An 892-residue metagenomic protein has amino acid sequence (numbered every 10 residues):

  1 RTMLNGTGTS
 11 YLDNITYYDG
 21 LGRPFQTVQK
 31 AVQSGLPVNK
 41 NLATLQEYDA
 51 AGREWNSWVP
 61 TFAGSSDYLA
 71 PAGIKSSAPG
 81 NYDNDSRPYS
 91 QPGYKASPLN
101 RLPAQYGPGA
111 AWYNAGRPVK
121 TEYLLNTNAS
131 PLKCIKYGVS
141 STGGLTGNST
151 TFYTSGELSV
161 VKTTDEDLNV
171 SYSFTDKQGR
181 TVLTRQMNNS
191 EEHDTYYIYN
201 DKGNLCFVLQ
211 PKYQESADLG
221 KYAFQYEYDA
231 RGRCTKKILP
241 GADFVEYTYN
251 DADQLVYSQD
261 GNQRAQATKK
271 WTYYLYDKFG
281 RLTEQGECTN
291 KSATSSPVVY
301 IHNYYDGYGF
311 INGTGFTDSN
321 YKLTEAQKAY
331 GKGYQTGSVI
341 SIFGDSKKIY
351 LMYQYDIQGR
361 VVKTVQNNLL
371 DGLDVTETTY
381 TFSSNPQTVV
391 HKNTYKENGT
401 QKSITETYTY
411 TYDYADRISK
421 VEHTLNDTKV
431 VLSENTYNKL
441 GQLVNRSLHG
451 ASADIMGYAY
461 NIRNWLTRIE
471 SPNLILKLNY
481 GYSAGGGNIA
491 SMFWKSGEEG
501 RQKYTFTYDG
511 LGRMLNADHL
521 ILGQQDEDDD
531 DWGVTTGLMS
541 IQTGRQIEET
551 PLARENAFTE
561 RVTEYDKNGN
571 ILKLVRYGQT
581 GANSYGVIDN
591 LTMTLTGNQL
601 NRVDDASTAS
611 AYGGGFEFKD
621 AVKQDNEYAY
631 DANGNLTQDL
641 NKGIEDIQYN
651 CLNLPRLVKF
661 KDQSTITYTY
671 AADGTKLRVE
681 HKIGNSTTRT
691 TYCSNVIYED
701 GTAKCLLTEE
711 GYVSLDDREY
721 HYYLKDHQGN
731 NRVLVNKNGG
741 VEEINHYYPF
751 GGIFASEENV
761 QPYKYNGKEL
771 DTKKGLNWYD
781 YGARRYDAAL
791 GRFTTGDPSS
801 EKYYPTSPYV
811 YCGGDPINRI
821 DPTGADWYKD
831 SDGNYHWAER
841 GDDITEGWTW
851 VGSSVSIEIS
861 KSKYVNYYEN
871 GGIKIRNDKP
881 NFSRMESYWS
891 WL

Functional and structural regions predicted by a protein language model:
R1-G6, Q26-Q33, N56-A63, P92 (+35 more regions): Beta-turn initiation residues at beta-strand->coil junctions
T7-G8, L36-L45, S57-A96, Y222-Y276 (+6 more regions): Aromatic/His-enriched, Gly/Pro-containing loop or helix-boundary segments that lie immediately adjacent to catalytic
S10-L12, K40-L42, P88-S90, E157 (+20 more regions): Short, small/polar residue-rich loop motifs at catalytic or cofactor-binding pockets
T16, Q46, P92-Y94, T121 (+26 more regions): A residue-level detector for well-ordered beta-strand positions
R23, R53, L99-R101, R180 (+18 more regions): Generic structural signal for coil-to-beta-strand starts
A129-T175, T294-D356, L476-G485, A490-W494 (+2 more regions): Extended repeat-based solenoid scaffolds, especially LRR ectodomains and other repeat-derived architectures
F207-L209, Y213, Y226, F382 (+6 more regions): A motif-centric feature for acidic-aromatic and gly/ser/thr-rich catalytic loops and repeats
N738-I753, K774, G782-R784, A788-I857 (+2 more regions): Short turn/helix-capping motifs enriched in Asx and small/polar residues
